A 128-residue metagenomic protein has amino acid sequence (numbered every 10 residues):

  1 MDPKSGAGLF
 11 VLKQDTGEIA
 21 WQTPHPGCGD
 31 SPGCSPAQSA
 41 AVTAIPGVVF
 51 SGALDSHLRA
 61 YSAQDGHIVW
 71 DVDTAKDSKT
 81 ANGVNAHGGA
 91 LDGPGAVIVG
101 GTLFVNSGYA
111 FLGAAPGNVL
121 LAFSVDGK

Functional and structural regions predicted by a protein language model:
M1, G8, G33-H57, N85-F111: Repeat-blade elements of multi-bladed beta-propeller folds
P3, A114-P116: Short glycine/proline-enriched turns and hinge-like loops at secondary-structure junctions
A7-F10, H57-R59, N118-L121: A short loop-to-beta-strand structural motif that recurs across blades of beta-propeller domains
V11-G33, H67-N85, V119-K128: Aromatic (tryptophan-biased) beta-strands that constitute blades/sheets of beta-rich domains
K13-Q14, A44, S62-A63, I98: Short, acidic, Ser/Thr-enriched surface-loop or helix-capping motifs
I19, F111-G113: N-terminal targeting/docking segments
V48-W70, K76: C-terminal hydrophobic structural anchor segments that stabilize assembly/packing rather than catalytic chemistry
L54, D65, V99, G113 (+2 more regions): Residues forming the flavin
